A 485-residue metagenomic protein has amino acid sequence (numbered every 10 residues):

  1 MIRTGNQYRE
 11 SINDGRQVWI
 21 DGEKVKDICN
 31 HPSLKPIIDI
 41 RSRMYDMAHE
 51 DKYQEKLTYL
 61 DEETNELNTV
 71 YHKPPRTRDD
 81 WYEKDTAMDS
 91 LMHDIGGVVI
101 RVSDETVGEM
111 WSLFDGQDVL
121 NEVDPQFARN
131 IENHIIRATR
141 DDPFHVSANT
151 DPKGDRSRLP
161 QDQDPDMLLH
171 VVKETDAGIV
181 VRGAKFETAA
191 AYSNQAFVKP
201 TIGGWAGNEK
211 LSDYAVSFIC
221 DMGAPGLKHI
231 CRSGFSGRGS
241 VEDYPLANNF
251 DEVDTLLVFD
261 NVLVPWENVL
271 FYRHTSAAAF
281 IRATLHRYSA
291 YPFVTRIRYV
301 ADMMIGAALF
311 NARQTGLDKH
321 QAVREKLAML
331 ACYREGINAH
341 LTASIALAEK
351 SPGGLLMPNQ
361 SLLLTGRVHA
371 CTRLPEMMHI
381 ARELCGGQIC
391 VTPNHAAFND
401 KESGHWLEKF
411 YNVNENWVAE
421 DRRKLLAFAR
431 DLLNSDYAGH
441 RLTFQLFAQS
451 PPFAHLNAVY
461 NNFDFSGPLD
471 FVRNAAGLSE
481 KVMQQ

Functional and structural regions predicted by a protein language model:
M1-M47: N-terminal-proximal low-complexity accessory segments that begin disordered and transition into the first
K35, D39, I136-T139, Y299-D302 (+3 more regions): Generic structural signal for well-ordered, non-transmembrane alpha-helical segments in soluble/cytosolic regions
D46-H145: Internal helix-loop-helix
S147, P152-R296, N461-Q485: FAD-binding core of flavoproteins
T150, R313, A339-A346, P375-R382 (+1 more regions): Charged/polar positions within long, soluble alpha-helices
P292-S351: Extended amphipathic alpha-helical segments enriched in small hydrophobics
R324-A328, L356-T365: Short, charged, amphipathic alpha-helical segments
S361-Q485: Alpha-helix capping/hinge segments and adjacent helical runs
